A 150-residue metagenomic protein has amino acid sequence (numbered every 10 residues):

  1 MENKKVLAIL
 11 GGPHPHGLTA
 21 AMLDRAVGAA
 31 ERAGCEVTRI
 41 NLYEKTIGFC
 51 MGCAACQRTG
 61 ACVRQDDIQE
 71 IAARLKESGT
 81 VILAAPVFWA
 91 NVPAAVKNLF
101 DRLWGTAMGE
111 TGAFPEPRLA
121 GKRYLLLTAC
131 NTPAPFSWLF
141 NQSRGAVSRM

Functional and structural regions predicted by a protein language model:
M1-K5, R74-E77: Glycine-rich phosphate/diphosphate-binding loops that line cofactor/substrate pockets in enzymes
E2-A33, P133: N-terminal beta1-alpha1 ligand-phosphate binding loop
G11-G12, L42, T128-A129: Cofactor-binding loop segments of dinucleotide-utilizing enzymes, especially the Rossmann-like FAD- and NAD(P)+-binding
G17-L18, G48, N91: Residues that form or flank phosphate/diphosphate-binding pockets in enzymes that use nucleotide phosphates
A21, M51, A94-N98: Generic recognition of short, well-ordered alpha-helical segments
L42-A61: N-terminal beta-loop-helix "entrance" segment that forms/cooperates in small-molecule cofactor or anionic ligand
V63-R149: Helix-loop-strand module that forms the ligand-binding subsite of alpha/beta enzymes
